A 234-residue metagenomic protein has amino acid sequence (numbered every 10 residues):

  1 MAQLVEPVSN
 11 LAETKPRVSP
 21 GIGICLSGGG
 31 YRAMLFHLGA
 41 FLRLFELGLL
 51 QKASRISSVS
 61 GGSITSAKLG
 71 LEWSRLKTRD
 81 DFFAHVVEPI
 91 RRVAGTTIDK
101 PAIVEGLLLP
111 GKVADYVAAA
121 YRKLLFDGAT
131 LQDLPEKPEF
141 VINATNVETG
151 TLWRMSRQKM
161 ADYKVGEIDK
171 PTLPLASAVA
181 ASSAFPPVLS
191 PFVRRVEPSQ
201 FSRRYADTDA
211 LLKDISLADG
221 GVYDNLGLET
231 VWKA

Functional and structural regions predicted by a protein language model:
A2-I22: N-terminal regions that are enriched for targeting/export leaders and immediately downstream pro/stem segments
S19-C25, G30-D115, A120, S156-R157: Patatin-like phospholipase
R32, T96-D99, V104-L107, L134-K233: Active-site gating loop/helix substructures
A40-R43, L47, S182, V231-A234: Generic, well-ordered alpha-helical scaffold segments in large soluble proteins
R43-L44, D127-A129, S202-R204: A generic local structural motif
F45-G48, Q132, T208: Structural motif
D115-P138: Extended, Lys/Arg-enriched charged tracts that mediate electrostatic binding to polyanionic substrates
